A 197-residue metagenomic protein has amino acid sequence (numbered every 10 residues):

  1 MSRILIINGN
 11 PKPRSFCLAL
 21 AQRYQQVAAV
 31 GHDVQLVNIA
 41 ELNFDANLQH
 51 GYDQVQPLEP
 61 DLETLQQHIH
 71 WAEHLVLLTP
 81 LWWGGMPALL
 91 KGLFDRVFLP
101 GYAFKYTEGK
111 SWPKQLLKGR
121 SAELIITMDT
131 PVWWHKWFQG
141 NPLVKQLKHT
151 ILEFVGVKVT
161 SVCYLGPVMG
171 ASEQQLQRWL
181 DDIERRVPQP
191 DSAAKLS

Functional and structural regions predicted by a protein language model:
M1-Y102, G170, Q174-S197: N-terminal beta1-alpha1-beta2 submodule of the flavodoxin-like/Rossmannoid cofactor-binding fold
S2-L5, T127-D129, V162-V168: A short small-residue
L36-N38, L124, S161-Y164: Structural signal for conserved beta-strand scaffold positions within catalytic alpha/beta enzyme cores
H70, L117-R120, V157-K158: Structured loop/turn residues at beta-strand edges in well-structured enzyme cores
P100-F104, V157-T160: Short, structured loop/turn "capping" segments at alpha-beta junctions
Y106-E153: Short, glycine-/small-residue-rich phosphate/pyrophosphate-handling segment
W134-S197: Glycine-rich phosphate/pyrophosphate-binding loop and the adjoining helix
